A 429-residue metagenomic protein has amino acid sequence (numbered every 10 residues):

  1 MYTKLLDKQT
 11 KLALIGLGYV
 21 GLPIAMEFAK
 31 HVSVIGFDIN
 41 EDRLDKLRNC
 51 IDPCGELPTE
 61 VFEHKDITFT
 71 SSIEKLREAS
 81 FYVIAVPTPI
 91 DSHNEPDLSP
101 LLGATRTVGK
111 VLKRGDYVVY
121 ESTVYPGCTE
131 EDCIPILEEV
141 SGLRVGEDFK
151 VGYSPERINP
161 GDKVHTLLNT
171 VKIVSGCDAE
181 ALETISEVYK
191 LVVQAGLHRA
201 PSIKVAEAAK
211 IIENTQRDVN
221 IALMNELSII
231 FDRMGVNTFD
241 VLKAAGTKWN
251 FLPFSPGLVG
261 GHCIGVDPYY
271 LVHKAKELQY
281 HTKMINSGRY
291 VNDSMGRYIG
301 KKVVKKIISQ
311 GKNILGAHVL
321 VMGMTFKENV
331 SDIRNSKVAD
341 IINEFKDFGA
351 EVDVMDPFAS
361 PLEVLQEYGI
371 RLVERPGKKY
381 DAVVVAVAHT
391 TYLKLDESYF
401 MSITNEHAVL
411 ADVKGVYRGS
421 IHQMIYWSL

Functional and structural regions predicted by a protein language model:
M1-L429: Structural/interface elements that position substrates and couple domains in central-metabolism enzymes
